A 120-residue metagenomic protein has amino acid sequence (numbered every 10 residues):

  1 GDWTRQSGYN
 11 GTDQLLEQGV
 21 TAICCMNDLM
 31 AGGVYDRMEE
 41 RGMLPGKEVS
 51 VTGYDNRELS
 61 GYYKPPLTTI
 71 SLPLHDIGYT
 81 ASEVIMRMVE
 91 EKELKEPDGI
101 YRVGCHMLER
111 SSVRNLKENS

Functional and structural regions predicted by a protein language model:
G1-N10, A22-G32, Y54-N56, S71-T80 (+1 more regions): Hinge/beta->alpha junction and helix N-cap segments in small-molecule ligand-binding domains
W3, D28, D36-T69: Venus flytrap/periplasmic-binding-protein-like
Y9, E58-P66, S112, N119-S120: Short aromatic-enriched loop/helix-cap "lid" or pocket-rim segments at secondary-structure transitions that line
G11-L16: Short amphipathic alpha-helix with an adjacent loop that forms part of the alpha/beta core around
E17-T21: Short acidic/histidine-rich motifs immediately flanking catalytic phosphotransfer sites in two-component signaling
I23, V34, V49-V51, I85: Hydrophobic packing within well-folded, soluble alpha/beta domains
P73-S120: Hinge/cleft segment of the Venus flytrap/periplasmic-binding protein
